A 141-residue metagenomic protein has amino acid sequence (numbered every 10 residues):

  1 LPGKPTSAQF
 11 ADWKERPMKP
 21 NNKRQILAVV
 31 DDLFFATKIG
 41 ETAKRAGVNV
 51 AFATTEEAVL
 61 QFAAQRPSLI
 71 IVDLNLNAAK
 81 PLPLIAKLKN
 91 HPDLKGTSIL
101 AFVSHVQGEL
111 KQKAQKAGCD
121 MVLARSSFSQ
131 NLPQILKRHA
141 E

Functional and structural regions predicted by a protein language model:
Q9-Q25, G40, I135-E141: Non-catalytic signal-transmission and effector/linker regions of two-component phosphorelay proteins
R24-L33: Conserved acidic segment of CheY-like receiver
G47-T54: Short hydrophobic/Thr-rich beta-strand motif most characteristic of the beta2 strand and flanking loop of CheY-like
T54-L69: Acidic, metal-coordinating helix/loop segments flanking the phosphotransfer/catalytic sites of two-component signaling
V72-L88: Conserved phosphotransfer microenvironments
D93-S98: His-Asp phosphorelay/catalytic-motif detector in bacterial-type signaling
V106-M121: Alpha4 helix (beta4-alpha4-beta5 surface) of REC/receiver domains from two-component response regulators
